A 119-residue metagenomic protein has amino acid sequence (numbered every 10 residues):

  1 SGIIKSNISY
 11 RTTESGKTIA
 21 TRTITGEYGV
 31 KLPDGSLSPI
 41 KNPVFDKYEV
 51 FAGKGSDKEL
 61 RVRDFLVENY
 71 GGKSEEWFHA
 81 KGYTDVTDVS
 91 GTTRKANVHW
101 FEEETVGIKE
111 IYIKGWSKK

Functional and structural regions predicted by a protein language model:
S1-K119: Catalytic toxin/effector domains delivered as secreted proteins or via bacterial secretion systems
